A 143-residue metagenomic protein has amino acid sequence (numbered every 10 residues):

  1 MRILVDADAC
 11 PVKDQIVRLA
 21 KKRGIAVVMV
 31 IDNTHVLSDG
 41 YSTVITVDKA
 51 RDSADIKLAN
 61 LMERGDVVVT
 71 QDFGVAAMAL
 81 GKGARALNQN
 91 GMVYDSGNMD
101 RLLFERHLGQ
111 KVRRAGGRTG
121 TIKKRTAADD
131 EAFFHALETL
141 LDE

Functional and structural regions predicted by a protein language model:
R2-E143: Nuclease catalytic cores that cleave nucleic-acid phosphodiester bonds, predominantly acidic two-metal-ion
